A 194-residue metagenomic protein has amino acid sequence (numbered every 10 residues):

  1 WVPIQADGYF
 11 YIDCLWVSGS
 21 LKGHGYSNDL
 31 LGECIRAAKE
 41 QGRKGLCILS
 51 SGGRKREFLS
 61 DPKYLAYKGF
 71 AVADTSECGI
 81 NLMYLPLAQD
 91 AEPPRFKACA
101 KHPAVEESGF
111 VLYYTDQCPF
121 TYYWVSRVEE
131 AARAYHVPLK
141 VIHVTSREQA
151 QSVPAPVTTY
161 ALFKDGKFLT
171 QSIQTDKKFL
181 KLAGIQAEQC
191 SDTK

Functional and structural regions predicted by a protein language model:
W1-C14: Conserved acyl-donor/pantetheine-binding loop and adjacent beta-alpha core of acyl/acetyltransferases and related
V17, G23-K39: Conserved acetyl-CoA-binding loop-helix of GNAT-fold acetyltransferases
A38-E57: Conserved GNAT acetyl-CoA-binding A-motif
L49, A66-M83, L169-S172: Conserved catalytic-core motifs of GNAT/GCN5-like acyltransferases
E77-H102: C-terminal "cap" of GNAT-fold acetyltransferases
C99-A134: Local sequence-structure signature of Cys/Sec-based thiol-disulfide redox active-site neighborhoods
P154-F163: Structural micro-motif
G166-D192: Non-catalytic, surface beta->alpha helical segment in thiol-disulfide oxidoreductase systems
